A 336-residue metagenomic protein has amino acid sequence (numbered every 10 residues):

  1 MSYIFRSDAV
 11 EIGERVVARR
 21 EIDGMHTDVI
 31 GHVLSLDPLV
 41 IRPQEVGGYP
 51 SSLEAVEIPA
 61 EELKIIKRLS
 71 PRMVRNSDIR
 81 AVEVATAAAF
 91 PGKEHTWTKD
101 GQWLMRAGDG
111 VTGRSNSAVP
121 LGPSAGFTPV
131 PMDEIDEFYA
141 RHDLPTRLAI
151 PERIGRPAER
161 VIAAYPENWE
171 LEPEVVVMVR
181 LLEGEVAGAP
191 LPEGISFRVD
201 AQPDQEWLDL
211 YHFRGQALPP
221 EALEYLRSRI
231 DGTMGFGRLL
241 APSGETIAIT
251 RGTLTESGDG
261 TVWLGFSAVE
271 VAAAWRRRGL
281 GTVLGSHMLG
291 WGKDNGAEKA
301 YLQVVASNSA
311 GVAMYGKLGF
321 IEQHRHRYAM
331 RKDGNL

Functional and structural regions predicted by a protein language model:
M1-D100, L104-V111: Conserved RNA-binding domains used in RNP assembly and mRNA/RNA metabolism
M1-I12, E61-V82, V119, V175 (+2 more regions): Short amphipathic alpha-helix that is part of the acyltransferase structural core
E83-G92, T128-Q216, A329-M330: Acyl-donor-binding surface of acyltransferase catalytic domains
T128-E137, S267-A273, R277-D294, K299 (+1 more regions): Conserved acetyl-CoA-binding loop-helix of GNAT-fold acetyltransferases
H142-E152, G292-Q303: Conserved GNAT acetyl-CoA-binding A-motif
I150-R156, A273, L302-V312, Y328-G334: Conserved beta-strand-loop-alpha-helix junction that forms the acyl-donor binding cleft
E170-R180, Q303, G316, I321-G334: Conserved catalytic-core motifs of GNAT/GCN5-like acyltransferases
E224-V271: A conserved beta-strand-loop-helix scaffold within acyl/acetyltransferase catalytic domains
